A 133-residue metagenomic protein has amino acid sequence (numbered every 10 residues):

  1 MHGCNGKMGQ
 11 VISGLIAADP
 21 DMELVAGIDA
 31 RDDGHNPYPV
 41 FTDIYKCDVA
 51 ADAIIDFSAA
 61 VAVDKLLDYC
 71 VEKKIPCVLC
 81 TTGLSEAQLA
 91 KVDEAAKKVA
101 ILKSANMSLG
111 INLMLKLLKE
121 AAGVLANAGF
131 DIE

Functional and structural regions predicted by a protein language model:
M1-G14: N-terminal Rossmann NAD(P)H-binding glycine-rich loop of SDR-like oxidoreductase domains
N5, I28-R31, G83: Residues in the short beta-alpha loop(s) of Rossmann-like NAD(P)-binding domains
L15-Y38: NAD(P)-binding Rossmann-fold cofactor-contacting core
V25, F41, P76-V78, A100-L102 (+1 more regions): Structural detector of well-ordered beta-strand residues that form the stable sheet scaffold of enzyme domains
F41-A50: Short amphipathic alpha-helix with an adjacent loop that forms part of the alpha/beta core around
I54-I55: N-terminal Rossmann-like NAD(P) cofactor-binding module of classical short-chain dehydrogenase/reductase
V61-I75, C80-K103, L109-G123: Rossmann-fold NAD(P)-binding glycine/threonine-rich loop
V124-E133: Short, structured loop/turn "capping" segments at alpha-beta junctions
